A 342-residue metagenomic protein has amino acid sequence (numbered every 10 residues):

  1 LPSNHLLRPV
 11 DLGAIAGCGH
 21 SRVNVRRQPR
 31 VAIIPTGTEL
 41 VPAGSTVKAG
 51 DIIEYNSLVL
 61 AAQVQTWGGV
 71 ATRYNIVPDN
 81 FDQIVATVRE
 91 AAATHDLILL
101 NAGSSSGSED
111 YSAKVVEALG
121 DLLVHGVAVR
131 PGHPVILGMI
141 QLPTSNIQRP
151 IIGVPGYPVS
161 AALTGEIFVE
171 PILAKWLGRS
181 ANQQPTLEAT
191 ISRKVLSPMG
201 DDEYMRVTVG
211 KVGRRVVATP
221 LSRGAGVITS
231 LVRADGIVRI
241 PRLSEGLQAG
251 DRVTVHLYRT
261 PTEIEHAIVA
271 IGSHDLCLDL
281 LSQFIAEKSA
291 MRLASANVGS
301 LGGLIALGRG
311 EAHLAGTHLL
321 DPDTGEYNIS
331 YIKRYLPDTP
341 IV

Functional and structural regions predicted by a protein language model:
L1-P78, V212-R223, I237, R252-T260: Short, glycine/charged-enriched hinge/interface segments at domain edges or termini
L7-R8, I76-I84, V129-P134, G299-G302: Short acidic loop-to-helix transition motifs that present clustered carboxylates
V31-I33, I151, I268-A270: Conserved hydrophobic helix-helix packing surfaces used for dimerization/oligomerization
G37-E39, G103-S108, G156, D321: Short glycine-rich anion-binding loops that position phosphate/pyrophosphate groups of nucleotides and phosphorylated
L58-A118: N-terminal small/polar loop signature for handling phosphorylated ligands or for N-terminal nucleophile
E117-E265: Flexible glycine/proline-rich
I264-H274, R292-A296: Short, well-ordered beta-strand elements
A286-V342: N-terminal segment of the mature folded domain
